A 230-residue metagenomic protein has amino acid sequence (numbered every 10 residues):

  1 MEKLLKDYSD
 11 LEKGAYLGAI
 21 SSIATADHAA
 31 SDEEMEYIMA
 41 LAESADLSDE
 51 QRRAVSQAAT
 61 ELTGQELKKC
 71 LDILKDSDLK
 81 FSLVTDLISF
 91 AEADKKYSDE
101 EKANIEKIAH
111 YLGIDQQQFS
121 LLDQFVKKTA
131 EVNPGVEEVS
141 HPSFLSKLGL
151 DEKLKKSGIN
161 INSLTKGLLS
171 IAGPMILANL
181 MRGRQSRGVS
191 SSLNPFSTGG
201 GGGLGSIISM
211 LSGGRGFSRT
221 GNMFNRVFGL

Functional and structural regions predicted by a protein language model:
M1-S22, D32-A93, D99-L230: Small-residue-enriched hydrophobic alpha-helices in membranes
